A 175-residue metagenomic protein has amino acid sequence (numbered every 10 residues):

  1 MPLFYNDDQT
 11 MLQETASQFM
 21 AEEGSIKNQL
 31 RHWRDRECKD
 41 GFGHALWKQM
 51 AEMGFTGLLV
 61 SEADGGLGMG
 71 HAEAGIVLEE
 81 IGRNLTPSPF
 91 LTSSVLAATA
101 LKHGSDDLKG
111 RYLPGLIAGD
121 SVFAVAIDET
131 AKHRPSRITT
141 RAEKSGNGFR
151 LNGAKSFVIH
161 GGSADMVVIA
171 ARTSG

Functional and structural regions predicted by a protein language model:
M1-L91, R111, G115: Amphipathic, small/basic residue-rich leader segments at the start of a protein or domain
M69-H71, R134-R137, H160-D165: Short glycine/proline-enriched turns and hinge-like loops at secondary-structure junctions
T86-D107: N-terminal glycine-rich flavin-associated loop
H103-D120: A generic, well-ordered mixed alpha/beta core segment in the N-terminal half of proteins
G119-T130: A short, Trp-centered hydrophobic/proline-enriched beta-strand micro-motif
T140-E143: A structural signal for short hydrophobic beta-strand segments in well-ordered beta-sheet cores
N152-G175: A short core secondary-structure module
